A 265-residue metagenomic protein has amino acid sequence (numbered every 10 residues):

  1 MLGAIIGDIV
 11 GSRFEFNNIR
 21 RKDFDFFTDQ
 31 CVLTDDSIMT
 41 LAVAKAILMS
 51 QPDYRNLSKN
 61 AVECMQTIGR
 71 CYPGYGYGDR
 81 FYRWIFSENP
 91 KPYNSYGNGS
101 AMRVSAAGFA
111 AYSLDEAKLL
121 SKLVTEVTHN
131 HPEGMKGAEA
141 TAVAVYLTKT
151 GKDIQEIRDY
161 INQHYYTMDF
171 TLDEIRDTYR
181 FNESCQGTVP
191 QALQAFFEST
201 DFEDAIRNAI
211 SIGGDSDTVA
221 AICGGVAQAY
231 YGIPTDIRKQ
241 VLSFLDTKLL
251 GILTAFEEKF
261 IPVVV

Functional and structural regions predicted by a protein language model:
M1-V265: Structured, active/binding-site neighborhoods that engage oxygen-rich ligands
